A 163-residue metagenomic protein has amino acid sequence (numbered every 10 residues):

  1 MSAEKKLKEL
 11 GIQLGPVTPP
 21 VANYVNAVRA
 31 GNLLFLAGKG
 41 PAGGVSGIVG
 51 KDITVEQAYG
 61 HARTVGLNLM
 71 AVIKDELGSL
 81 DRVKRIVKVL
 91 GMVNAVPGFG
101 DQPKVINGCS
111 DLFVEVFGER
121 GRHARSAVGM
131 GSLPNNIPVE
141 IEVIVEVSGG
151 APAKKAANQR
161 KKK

Functional and structural regions predicted by a protein language model:
M1-K163: Short, polar/acidic, helix-capping and beta-turn segments at strand->helix junctions that line the mouths
